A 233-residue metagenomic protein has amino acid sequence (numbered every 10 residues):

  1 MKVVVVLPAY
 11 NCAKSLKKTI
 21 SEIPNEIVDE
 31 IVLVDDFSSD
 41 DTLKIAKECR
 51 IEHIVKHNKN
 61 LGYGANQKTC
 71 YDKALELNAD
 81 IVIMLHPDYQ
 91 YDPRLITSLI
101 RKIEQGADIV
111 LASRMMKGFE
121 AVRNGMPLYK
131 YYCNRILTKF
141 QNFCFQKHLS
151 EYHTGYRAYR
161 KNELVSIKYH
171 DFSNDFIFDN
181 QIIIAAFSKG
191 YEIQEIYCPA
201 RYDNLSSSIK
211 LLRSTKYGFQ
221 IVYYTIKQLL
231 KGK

Functional and structural regions predicted by a protein language model:
K2-V4, Q181: Cell-envelope/extracellular polymer assembly enzymes that use nucleotide-activated donors
V4-P8, V32, K56: Short hydrophobic beta-strand elements that form part of the catalytic alpha/beta core underpinning NDP-sugar/donor
Y10-N25: Short, well-formed alpha-helical segments that are part of the catalytic scaffolds of diverse glycosyltransferases
C12-S15, S38, D92: Donor nucleotide-sugar binding loop of glycosyltransferases
D35-L43: A conserved acidic beta->alpha catalytic loop
H57-E76, P93-F176, Y202-L212, K216-V222: Acceptor/aglycone-binding surface of glycosyltransferases and processive sugar-polymer synthases
A79-D88: Short beta-strand-to-loop acidic/aromatic patch adjacent to the donor-nucleotide binding site
H148, H170-N174, I183-R201: Catalytic donor-sugar/metal-binding loop of nucleotide-sugar-dependent glycosyltransferases
